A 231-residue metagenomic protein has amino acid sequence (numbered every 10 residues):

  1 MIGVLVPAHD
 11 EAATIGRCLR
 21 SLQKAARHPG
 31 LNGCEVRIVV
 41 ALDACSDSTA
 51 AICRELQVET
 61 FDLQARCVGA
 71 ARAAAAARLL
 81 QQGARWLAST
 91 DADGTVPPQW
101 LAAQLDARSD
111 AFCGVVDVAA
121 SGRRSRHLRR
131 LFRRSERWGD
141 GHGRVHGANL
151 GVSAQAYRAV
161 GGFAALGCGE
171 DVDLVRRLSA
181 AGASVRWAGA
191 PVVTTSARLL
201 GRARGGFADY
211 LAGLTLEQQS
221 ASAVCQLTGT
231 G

Functional and structural regions predicted by a protein language model:
E11-H28: Short, well-formed alpha-helical segments that are part of the catalytic scaffolds of diverse glycosyltransferases
G30-A44, F61-L63: Short beta-strand/loop segment that forms part of the nucleotide-sugar
V39-A50, G94: A conserved acidic beta->alpha catalytic loop
S48, T90-D106: Acidic donor-binding/catalytic loop of UDP-sugar-dependent glycosyltransferases, especially processive GT2
A50-Q82: Conserved donor nucleotide-binding strand/loop of the catalytic core
F112-R126: Short beta-strand-to-loop element that shapes/binds the nucleotide-sugar donor at the catalytic cleft/hinge
A119, R134-V152: A recurrent flexible, glycine/aromatic-enriched loop bordering the glycosyltransferase active site that acts as
C168-L174: Acidic donor-binding loop at a coil-to-helix junction in glycosyltransferase catalytic cores that engages
